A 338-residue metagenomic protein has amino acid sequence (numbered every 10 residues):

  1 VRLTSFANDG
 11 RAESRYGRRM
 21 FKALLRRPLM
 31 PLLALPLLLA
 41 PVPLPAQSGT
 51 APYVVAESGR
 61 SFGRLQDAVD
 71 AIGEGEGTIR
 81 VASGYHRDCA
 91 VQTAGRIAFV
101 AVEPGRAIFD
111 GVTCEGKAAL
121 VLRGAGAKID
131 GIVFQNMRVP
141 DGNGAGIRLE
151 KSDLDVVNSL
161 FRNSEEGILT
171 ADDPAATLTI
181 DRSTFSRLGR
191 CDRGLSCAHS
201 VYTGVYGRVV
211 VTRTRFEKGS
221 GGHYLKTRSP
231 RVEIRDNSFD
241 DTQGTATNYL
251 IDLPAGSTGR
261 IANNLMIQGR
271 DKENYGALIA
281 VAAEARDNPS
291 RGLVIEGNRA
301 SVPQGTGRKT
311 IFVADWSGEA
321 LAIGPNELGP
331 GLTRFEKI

Functional and structural regions predicted by a protein language model:
F21-L32: Bacterial N-terminal signal peptides that target proteins for export
M30-A40: Bacterial N-terminal signal peptides
A51-A82, H86-D88: Acidic Gly/Asp/Thr-rich repetitive segments characteristic of extracellular carbohydrate-active and adhesion proteins
D70, E74, H86-V100, I108-D130 (+3 more regions): Extracellular beta-strand-rich solenoid/capping regions of secreted or surface-exposed proteins that bind or remodel
A82, R96, V100-I108, G126-N136 (+8 more regions): Right-handed parallel beta-helix
G111-L120, P140-R148, N163-D172, D192-T203 (+4 more regions): Extracellular beta-strand/beta-solenoid scaffold signature
R308-I338: Leucine-rich solenoid repeat scaffolds
